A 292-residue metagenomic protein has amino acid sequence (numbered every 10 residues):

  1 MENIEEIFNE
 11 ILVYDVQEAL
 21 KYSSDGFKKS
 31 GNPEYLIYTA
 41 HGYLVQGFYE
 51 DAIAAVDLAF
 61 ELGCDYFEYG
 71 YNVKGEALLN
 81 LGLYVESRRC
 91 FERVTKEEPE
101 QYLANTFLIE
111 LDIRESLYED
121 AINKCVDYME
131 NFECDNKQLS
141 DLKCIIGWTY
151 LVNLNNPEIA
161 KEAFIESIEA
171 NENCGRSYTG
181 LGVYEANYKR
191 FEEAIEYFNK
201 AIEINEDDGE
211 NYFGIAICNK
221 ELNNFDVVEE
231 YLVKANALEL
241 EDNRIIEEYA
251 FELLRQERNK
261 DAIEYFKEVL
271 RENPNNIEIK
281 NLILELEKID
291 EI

Functional and structural regions predicted by a protein language model:
F8, H41, E76, E110 (+5 more regions): Residue-level recognition of tetratricopeptide repeat
L12, V45, N80, R114-E115 (+5 more regions): Register position in tetratricopeptide repeats
D25-G26, L58-F60, R93-V94, D127-F132 (+4 more regions): Canonical positions in the second alpha-helix
S30-G31, C64-D65, P99, E133 (+5 more regions): Short coil turns that delineate tetratricopeptide repeat
P33-E34, F67-Y69, Y102-L103, N136-S140 (+4 more regions): Helix-start (N-cap) detector for alpha-helical repeat units in TPR-like alpha-solenoids, especially tetratricopeptide
Y38, N72-V73, F107, L142-I145 (+4 more regions): Canonical tetratricopeptide repeat
